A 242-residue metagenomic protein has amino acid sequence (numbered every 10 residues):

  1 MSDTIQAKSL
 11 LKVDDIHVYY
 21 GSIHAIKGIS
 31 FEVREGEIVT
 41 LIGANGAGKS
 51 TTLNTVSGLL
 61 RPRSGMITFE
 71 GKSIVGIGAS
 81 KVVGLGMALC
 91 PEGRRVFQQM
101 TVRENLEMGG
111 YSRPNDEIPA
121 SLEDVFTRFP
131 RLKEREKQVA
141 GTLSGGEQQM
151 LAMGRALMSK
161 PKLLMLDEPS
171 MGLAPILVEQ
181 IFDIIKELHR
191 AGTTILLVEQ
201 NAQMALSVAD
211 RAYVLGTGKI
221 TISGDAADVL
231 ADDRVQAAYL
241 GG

Functional and structural regions predicted by a protein language model:
S2-G242: Glycine-rich phosphate-binding loops of nucleotide-dependent enzymes
